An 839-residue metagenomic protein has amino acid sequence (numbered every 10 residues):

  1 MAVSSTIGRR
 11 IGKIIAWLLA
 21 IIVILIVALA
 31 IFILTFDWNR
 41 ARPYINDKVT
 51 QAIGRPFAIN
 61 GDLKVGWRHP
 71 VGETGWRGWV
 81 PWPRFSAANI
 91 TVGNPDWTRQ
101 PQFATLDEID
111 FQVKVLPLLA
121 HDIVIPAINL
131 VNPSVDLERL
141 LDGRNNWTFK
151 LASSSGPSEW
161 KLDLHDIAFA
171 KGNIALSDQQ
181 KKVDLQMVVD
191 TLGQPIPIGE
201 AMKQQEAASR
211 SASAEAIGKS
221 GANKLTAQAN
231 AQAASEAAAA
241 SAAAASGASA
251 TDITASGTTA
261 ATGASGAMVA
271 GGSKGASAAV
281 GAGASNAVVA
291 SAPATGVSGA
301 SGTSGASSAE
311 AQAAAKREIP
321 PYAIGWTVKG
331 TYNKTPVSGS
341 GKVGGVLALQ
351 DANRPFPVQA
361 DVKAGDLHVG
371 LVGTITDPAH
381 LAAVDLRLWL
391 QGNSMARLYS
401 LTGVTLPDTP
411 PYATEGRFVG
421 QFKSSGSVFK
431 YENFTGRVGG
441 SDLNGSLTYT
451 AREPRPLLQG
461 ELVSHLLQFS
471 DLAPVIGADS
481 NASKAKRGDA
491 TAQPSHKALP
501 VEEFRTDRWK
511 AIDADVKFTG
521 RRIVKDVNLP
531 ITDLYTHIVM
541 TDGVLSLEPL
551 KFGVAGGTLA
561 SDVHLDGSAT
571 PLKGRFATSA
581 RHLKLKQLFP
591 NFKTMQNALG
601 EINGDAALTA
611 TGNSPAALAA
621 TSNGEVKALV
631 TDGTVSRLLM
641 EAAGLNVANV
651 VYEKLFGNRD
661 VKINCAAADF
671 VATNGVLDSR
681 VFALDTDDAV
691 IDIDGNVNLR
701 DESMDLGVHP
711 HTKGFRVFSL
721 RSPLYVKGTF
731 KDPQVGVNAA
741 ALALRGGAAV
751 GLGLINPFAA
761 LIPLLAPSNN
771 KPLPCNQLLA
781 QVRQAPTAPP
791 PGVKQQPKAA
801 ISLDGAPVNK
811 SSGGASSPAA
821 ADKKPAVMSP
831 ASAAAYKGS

Functional and structural regions predicted by a protein language model:
S5-I24: N-terminal Sec-pathway targeting helices
V27, W79-F103, V124-T148, H165-A168 (+11 more regions): Small-residue helix/turn framework positions
V27-D142, A242: Terminal hydrophobic membrane-targeting helix
V113-L119, E503, A610-P615: Outer-membrane beta-barrel proteins
S153-P157, G477-V501: Intrinsically disordered, low-complexity linkers and terminal tails enriched in Pro/Gly and often acidic or mixed-charge
S154-E159, Y535-H537: Low-complexity, intrinsically disordered segments exposed to solvent
V782-L803: Ser/Thr- and Pro/Gly-biased, low-complexity intrinsically disordered regions that serve as regulatory linkers
A800-S839: Short, low-complexity, Pro/Ser/Thr/Gly-rich segments in the mature regions of secreted, periplasmic
